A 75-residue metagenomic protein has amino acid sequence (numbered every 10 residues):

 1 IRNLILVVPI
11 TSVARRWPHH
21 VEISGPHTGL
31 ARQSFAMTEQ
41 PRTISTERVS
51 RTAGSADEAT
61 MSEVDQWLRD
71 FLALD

Functional and structural regions predicted by a protein language model:
I1-D75: Conserved functional hotspots at enzyme active or ligand-binding sites that engage polyanionic ligands
